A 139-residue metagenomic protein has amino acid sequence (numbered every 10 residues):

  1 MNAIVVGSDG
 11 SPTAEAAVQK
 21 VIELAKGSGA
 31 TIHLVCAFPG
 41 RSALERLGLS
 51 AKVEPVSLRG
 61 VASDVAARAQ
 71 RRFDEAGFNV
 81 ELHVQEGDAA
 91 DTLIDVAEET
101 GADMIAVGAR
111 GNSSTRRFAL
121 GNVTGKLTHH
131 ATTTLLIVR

Functional and structural regions predicted by a protein language model:
N2-K52, A76: Small/aliphatic-rich secondary-structure junction motif
E23-K26, E98, H129: Solvent-exposed polar/charged
H33, E81, L136: Conserved beta-strand positions in the Rossmann-like core of class I SAM-dependent methyltransferases
C36-A37, G108-R110, R139: Short secondary-structure boundary segments
L49-V53, E99-G101, V123-G125: Short, hinge-like loop/turn segments at secondary-structure boundaries
A51-D64: A short acidic, glycine-rich active-site loop that binds or catalyzes chemistry on phosphate/adenosine moieties
R71-I105: Structural beta-alpha unit
M104-H129: Glycine-rich, Arg-bearing micro-motifs that act as flexible, cationic patches
